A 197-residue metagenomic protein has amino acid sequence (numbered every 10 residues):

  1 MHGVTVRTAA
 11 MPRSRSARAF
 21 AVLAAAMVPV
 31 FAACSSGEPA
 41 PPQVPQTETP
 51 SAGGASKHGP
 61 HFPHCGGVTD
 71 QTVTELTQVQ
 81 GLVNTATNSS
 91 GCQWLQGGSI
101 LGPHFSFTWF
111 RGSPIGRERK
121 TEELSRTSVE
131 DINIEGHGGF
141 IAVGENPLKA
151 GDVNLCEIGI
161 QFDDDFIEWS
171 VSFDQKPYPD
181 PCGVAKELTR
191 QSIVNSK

Functional and structural regions predicted by a protein language model:
M1: Catalytic domains of riboflavin
V4-L23: Bacterial N-terminal signal peptides that target proteins for export
P29-A33: C-terminal motif of bacterial Sec signal peptides marking the signal peptidase cleavage site
E38-K197: A small/polar (G/S/T-enriched), proline-flanked helix-loop surface module common in exported/cell-envelope proteins
